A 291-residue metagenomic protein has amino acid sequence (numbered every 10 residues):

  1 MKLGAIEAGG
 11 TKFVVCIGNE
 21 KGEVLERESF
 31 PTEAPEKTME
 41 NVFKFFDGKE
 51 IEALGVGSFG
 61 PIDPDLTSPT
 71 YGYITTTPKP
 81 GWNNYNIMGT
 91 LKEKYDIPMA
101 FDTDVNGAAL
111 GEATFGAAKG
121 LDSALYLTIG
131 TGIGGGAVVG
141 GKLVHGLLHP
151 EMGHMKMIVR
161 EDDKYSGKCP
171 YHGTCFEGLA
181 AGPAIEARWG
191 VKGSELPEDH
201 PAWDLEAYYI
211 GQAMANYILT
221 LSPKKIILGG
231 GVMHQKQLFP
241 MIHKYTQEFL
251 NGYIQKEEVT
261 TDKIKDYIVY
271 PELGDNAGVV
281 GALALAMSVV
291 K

Functional and structural regions predicted by a protein language model:
M1-L54, I62-T70, G89-I97, G111-S123 (+1 more regions): ATP-binding/phosphotransfer module of carbohydrate and carboxylate kinases, centering on a glycine-rich
K12, G107, T131-G134: Conserved A3 ("GATE") glycine/threonine-rich loop of ANL adenylate-forming enzymes
L54-V56, D104, G130: Structural scaffold positions in well-ordered secondary structure
F59-I62, G130-G132: Short glycine-rich anion-binding loops that position phosphate/pyrophosphate groups of nucleotides and phosphorylated
S68-N83: A charged helix-plus-loop insertion that forms the helical arch/lid used to bind and gate nucleic-acid substrates
N86: A conserved beta-strand->loop->alpha-helix hinge within the catalytic CA
M99-T103: General beta-strand structural signal in soluble alpha/beta enzymes
K119-C175: Glycine-rich phosphate-binding loop of actin/hexokinase-like ATP-binding domains
